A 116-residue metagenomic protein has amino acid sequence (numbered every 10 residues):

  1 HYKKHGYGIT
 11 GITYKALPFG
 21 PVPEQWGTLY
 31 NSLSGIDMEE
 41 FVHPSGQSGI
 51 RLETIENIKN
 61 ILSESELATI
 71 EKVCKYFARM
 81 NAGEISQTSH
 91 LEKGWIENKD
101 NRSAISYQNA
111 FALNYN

Functional and structural regions predicted by a protein language model:
H1-N116: Domain-edge interaction signal
